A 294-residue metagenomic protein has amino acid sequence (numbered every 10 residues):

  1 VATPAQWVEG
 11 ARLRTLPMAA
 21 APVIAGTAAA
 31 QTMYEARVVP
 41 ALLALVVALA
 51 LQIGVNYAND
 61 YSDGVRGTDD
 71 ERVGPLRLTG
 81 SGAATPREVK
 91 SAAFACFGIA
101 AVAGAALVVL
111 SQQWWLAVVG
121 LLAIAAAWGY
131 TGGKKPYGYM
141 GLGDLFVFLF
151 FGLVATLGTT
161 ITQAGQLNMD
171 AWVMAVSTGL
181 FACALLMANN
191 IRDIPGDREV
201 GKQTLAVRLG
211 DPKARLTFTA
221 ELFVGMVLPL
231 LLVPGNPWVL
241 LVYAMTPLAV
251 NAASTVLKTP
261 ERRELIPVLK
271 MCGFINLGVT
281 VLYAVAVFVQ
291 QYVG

Functional and structural regions predicted by a protein language model:
V1-V39, L43, K135: Topogenic membrane-insertion module of multi-pass membrane proteins
P17-G26, L78, L145-T160, T178 (+2 more regions): Small-residue-rich segments of transmembrane alpha-helices in multi-pass membrane proteins, especially helix faces
M33-N59, A117-W128, N168-A188: Membrane-embedded alpha-helical segments that form the functional core of polytopic membrane enzymes, especially those
A50-V73, C183-A206: Acidic (Asp/Glu-rich) catalytic motifs at the cytosolic membrane interface
R72-W114, L205-P237, G273-L282: Multi-pass membrane catalytic core of lipid/isoprenoid biosynthesis enzymes
R77-Q166: Intramembrane alpha-helical segments
F146-I194, V200, P212-R215: Functional transmembrane core segments of multi-pass inner-membrane proteins
P234-Y292: Extended hydrophobic alpha-helices typical of membrane-associated regions
